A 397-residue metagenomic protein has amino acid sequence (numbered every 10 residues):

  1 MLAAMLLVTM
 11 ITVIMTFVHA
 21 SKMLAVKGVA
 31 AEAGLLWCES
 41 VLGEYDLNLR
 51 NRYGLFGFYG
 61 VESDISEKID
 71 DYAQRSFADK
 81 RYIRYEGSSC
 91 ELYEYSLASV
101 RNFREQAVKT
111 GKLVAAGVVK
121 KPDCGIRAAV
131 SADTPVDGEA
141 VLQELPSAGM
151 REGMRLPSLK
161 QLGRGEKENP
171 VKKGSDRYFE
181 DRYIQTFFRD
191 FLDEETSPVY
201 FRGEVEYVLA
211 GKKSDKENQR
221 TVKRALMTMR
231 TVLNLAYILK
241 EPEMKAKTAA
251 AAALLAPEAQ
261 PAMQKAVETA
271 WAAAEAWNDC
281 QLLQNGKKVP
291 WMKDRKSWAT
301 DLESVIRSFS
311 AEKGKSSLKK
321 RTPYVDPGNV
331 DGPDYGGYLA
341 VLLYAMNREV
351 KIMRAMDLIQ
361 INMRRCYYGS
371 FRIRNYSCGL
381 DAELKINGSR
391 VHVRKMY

Functional and structural regions predicted by a protein language model:
M1-D64: Alpha-helical assembly-interface signal, strongest on the long, hydrophobic N-terminal helix that forms
L47, L55-Y397: Long, compositionally biased low-complexity segments
